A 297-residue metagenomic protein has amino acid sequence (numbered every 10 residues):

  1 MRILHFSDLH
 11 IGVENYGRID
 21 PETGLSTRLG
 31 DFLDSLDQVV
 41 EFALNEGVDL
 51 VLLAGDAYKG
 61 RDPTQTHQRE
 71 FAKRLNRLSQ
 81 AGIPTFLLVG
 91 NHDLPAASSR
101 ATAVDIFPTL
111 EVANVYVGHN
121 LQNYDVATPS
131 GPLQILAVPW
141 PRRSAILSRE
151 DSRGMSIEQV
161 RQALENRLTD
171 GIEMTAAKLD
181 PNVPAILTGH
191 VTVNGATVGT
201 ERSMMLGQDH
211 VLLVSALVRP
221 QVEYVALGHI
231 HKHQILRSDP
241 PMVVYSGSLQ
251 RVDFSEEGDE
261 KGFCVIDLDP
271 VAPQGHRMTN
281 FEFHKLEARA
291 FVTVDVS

Functional and structural regions predicted by a protein language model:
M1-L4: Extreme N-terminal starter segment of soluble prokaryotic enzymes
D8, L36, V51, D56 (+7 more regions): Divalent metal-coordination and catalytic microenvironments
H10-V13, K59-R61, L87-T102, Y124 (+4 more regions): Active-site environment of divalent metal-dependent phosphoester hydrolases
I19-R28, T64, E150-R153, R202-M205: Short glycine-enriched, charge-decorated loop/helix-capping segments at active-site entrances that position
P21-V126, V214-V222: Core catalytic region of metal-dependent phosphoesterases/phosphodiesterases, especially metallo-beta-lactamase-like
D105-H210, S248, P270-V271: Conserved catalytic scaffold of divalent metal-dependent phosphoesterases
Q122-Q134, V138, P241-S297: Binuclear metal-dependent phosphoesterase catalytic core
V193-A272: Conserved beta-sheet core of the metallophosphoesterase superfamily
